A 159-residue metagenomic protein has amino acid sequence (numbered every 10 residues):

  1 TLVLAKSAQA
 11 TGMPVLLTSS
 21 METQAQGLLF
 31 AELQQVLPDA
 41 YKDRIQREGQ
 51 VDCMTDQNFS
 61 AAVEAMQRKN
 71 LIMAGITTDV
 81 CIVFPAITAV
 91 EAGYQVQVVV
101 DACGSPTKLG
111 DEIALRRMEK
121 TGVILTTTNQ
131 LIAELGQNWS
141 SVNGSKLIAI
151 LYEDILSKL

Functional and structural regions predicted by a protein language model:
T1-V15: A short, N-terminal amphipathic alpha-helix
T11, T23-L159: Active-site-adjacent betaalpha module
S20: Glycine-rich N-terminal segment of FAD-binding domains in flavoprotein oxidoreductases, spanning the beta-loop-helix
